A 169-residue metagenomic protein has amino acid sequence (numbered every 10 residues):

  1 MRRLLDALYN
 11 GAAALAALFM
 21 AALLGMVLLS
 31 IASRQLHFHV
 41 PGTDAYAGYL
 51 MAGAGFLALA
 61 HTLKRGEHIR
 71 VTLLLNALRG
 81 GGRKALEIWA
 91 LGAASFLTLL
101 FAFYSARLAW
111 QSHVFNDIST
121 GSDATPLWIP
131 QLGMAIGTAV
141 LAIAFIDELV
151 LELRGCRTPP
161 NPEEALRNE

Functional and structural regions predicted by a protein language model:
M1-E169: Alpha-helical transmembrane segments and membrane-interface helix-loop junctions in multi-pass membrane proteins
